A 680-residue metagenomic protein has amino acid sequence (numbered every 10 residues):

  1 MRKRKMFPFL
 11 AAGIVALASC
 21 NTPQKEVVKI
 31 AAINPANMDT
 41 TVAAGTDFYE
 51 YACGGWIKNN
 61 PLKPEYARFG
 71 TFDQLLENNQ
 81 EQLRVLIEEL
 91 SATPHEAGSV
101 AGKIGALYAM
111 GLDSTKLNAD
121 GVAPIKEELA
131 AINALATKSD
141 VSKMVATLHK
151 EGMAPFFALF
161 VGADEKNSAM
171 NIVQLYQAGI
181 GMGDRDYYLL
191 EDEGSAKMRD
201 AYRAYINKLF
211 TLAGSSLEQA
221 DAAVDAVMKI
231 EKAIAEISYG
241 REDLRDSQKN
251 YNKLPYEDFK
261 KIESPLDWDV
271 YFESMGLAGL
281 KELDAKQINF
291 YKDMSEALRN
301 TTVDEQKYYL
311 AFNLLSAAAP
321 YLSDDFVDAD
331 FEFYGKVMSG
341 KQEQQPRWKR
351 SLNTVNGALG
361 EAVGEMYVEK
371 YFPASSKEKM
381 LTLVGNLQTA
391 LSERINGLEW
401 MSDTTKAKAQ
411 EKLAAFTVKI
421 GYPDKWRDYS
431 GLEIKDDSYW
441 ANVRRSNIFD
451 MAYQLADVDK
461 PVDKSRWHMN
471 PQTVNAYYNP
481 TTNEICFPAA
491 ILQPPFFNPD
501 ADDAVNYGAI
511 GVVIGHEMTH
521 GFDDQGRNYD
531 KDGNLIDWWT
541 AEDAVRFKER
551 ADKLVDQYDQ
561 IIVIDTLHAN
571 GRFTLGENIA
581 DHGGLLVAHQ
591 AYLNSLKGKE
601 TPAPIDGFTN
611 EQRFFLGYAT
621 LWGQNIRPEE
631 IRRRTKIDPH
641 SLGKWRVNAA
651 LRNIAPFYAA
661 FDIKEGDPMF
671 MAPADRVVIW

Functional and structural regions predicted by a protein language model:
M1-F9: Bacterial N-terminal signal peptides that target proteins for export
F9-V15: Hydrophobic helical h-region of N-terminal Sec-dependent signal peptides in bacterial secretory/periplasmic proteins
L17-S19: C-terminal motif of bacterial Sec signal peptides marking the signal peptidase cleavage site
N21-A31: Bacterial Sec signal peptide processing site at the extreme N-terminus
E26, A43-T46, Y51-K116: Active-site-surrounding "flap" and adjacent substrate/cofactor-binding loops of secreted or lumenal enzymes, prototyped
N37-K58, Y188, D192-T211, L575 (+1 more regions): Hydrophobic/aromatic-rich, well-ordered segments within soluble, folded domains that form packed cores
L90-T382, N386: Noncatalytic, helix-rich "gating/capping" subdomain that lines the substrate-entry/channel surface of large enzyme
V227, I262-P265, D284-I288, Q345 (+3 more regions): Intrinsically disordered, low-complexity linker/terminal regions across diverse proteins
